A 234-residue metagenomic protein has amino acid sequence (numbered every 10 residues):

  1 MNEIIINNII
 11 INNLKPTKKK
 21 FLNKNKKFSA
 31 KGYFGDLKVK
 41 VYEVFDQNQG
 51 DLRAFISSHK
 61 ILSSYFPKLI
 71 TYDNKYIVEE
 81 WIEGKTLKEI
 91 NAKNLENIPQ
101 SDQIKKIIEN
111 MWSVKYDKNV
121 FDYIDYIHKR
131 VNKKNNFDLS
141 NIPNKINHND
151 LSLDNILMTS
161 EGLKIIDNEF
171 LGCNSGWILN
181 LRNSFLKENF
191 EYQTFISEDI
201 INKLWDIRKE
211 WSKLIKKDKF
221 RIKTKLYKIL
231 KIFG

Functional and structural regions predicted by a protein language model:
N2-I10, N110-N149, D154, T159 (+1 more regions): An alpha-helical support segment within catalytic cores of ATP-dependent transferases
I5-I10, N23-K26, L37-V78, T86-N110: A conserved alpha-helical element in kinase catalytic cores
I11-F21: Conserved N-terminal boundary motif of the eukaryotic protein kinase catalytic domain
F28-F34: Conserved ATP phosphate-binding architecture of protein kinases
E83, L153, F170-G172: Short, glycine/acidic-enriched loop or turn micro-motifs at the edges of active sites
K88-E109, S113-K129, K133, E191-F195: Inter-domain helical "communication" segments and dimerization helices that couple sensory or membrane-embedded modules
K145, T159-S197: Active-site Asp-x-Gly
L179-G234: Helix-rich C-terminal or lid/interface subdomains of diverse kinases
